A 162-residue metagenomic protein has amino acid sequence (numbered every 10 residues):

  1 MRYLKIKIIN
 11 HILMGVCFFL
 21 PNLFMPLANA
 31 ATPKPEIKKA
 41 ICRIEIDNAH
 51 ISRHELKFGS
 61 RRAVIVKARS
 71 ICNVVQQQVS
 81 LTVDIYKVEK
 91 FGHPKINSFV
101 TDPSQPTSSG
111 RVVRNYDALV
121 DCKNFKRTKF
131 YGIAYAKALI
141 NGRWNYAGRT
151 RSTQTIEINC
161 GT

Functional and structural regions predicted by a protein language model:
M1-K57: N-terminal prepro-regions of secreted/extracellular proteins
I44-K87: Short, surface-exposed binding/anchoring microloops in extracellular/periplasmic proteins
Y86-K95: Change "in extracellular beta-sheet-rich domains … of secreted and cell-surface proteins" to "in beta-sheet-rich domains
K95-R111: Solvent-exposed serine/threonine-rich low-complexity stretches and specific carbohydrate-binding patches
S109-K129: Short, solvent-exposed, Trp/other aromatic-anchored flexible loops in extracytoplasmic proteins
F125-G142: Internal, hydrophobic beta-strand segments that form the core of beta-sheet-rich folds
N141-T162: Short beta-strand elements
